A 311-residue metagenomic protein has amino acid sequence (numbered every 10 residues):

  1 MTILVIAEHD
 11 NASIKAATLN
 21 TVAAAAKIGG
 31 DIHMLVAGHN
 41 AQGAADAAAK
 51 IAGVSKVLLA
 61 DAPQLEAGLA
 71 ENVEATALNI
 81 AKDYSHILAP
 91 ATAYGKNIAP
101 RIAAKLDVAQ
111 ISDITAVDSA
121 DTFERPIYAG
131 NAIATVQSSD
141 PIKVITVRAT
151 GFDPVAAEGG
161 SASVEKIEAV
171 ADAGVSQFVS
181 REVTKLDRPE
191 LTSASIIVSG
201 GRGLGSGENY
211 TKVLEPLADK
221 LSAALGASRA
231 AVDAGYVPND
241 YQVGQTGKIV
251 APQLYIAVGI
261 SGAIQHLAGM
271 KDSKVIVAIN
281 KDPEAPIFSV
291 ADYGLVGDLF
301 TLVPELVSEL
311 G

Functional and structural regions predicted by a protein language model:
M1-G311: N-terminal glycine-rich FAD/FM-binding segment characteristic of electron-transfer flavoproteins
